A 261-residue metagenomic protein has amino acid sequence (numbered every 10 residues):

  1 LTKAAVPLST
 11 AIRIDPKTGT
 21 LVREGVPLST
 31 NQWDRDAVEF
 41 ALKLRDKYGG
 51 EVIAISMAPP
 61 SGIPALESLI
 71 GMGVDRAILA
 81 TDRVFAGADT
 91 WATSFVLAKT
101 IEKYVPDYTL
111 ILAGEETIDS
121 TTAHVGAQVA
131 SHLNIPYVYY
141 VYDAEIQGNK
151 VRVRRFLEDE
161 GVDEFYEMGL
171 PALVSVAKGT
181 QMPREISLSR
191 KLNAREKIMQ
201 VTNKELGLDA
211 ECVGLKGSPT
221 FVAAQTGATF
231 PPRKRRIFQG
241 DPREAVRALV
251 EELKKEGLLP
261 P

Functional and structural regions predicted by a protein language model:
L1-D15: Positively charged, low-complexity intrinsically disordered leader regions
K3, V22-R35: Short, glycine-rich nucleotide/cofactor-binding loops
A11, V141-P261: Electrostatically charged, flexible surface regions
D34-D46: Histidine-anchored nucleotide/phosphate-binding helix
G49-I53, R76: Residues at the starts of beta-strands that form the adenosine-phosphate
I63-V96, T100: A glycine-rich helix N-cap at a beta->alpha junction
I101-Y108: Glycine-rich phosphate-binding loop signature in dinucleotide/nucleotide-binding domains
S120-Y137: Short Gly/Thr/Asp-enriched flexible loops that form oxyanion-binding sites at enzyme active sites
